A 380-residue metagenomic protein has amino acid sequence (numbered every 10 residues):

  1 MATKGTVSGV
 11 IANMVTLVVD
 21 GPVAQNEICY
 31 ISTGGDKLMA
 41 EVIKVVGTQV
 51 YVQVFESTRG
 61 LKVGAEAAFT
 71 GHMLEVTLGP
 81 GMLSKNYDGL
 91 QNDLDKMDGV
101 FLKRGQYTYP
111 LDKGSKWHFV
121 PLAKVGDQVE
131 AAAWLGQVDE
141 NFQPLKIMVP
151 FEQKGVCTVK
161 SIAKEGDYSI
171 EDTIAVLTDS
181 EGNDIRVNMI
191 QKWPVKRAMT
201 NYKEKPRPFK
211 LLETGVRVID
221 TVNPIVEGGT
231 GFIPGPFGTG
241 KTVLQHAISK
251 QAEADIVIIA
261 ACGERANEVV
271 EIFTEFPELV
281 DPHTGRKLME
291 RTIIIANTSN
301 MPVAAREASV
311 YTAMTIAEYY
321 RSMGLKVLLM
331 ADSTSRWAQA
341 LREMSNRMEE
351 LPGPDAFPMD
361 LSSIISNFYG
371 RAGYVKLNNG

Functional and structural regions predicted by a protein language model:
M1-K103: N-terminal accessory targeting/assembly segments
V19, T33, T70-G71, L90 (+4 more regions): Conserved "cap/hinge" positions at secondary-structure junctions
I43-V50, P80-Q91, F142-G166, D184-M199: Short, compositionally biased
V54, R59, H118-Q128, T158-D167: Short histidine-centered loop motifs in beta-beta connectors
L83, K154, I190, E227-T230 (+4 more regions): Short coil/turn connectors at secondary-structure junctions
M97-E140, L145-E152, S169-G229, L244-A247 (+2 more regions): P-loop NTPase nucleotide-binding/switch module
G235-P236: The Walker A (P-loop) glycine that initiates the GxxxxGKT/S ATP-binding motif of P-loop NTPases
T239-V243, I248-I256, A261-E268, E275-F276 (+1 more regions): Conserved P-loop NTPase nucleotide-binding/switch module
